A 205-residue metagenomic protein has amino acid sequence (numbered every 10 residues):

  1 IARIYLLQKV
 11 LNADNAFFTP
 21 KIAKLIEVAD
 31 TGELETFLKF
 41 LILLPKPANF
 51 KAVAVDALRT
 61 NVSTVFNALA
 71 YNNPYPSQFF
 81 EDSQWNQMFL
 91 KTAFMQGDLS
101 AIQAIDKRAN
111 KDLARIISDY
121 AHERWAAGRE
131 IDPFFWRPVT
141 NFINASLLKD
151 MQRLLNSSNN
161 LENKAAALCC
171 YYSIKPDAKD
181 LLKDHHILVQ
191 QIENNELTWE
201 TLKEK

Functional and structural regions predicted by a protein language model:
I1-K205: Alpha-helical scaffold domains
